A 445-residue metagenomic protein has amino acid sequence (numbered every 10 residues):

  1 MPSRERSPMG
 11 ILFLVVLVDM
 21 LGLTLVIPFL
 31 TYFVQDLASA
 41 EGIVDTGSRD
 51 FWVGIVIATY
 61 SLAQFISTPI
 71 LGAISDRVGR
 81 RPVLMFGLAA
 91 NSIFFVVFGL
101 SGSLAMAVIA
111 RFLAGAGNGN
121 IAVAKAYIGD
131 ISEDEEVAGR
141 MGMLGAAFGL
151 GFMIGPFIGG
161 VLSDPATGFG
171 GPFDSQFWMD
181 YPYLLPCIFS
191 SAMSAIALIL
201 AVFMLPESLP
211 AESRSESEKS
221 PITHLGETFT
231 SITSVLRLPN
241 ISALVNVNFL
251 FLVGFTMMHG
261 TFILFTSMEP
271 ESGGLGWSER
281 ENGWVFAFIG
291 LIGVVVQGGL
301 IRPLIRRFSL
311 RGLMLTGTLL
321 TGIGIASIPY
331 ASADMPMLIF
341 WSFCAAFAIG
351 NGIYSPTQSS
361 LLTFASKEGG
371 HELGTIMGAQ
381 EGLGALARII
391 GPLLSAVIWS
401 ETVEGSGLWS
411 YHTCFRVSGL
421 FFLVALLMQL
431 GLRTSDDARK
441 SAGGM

Functional and structural regions predicted by a protein language model:
M1-R6, P206-N246, G444-M445: Juxtamembrane intracellular "pre-TM" segments in multi-pass secondary transporters
Q64-L104: Conserved MFS/SLC helix-loop-helix module at the cytosolic interface between two early adjacent transmembrane helices
I66-G79, V295-L310, W399: Helix-to-loop junctions at the C-terminal end of transmembrane segments in multipass secondary transporters
A89-G102, L319-D334: C-terminal ends and interior cores of transmembrane alpha-helices in multi-pass membrane transporters/permeases
I109-F148: Cytoplasmic helix-loop-helix junction between adjacent transmembrane helices in 12-TM secondary transporters
G119-E133, G352-G369: Intracellular juxtamembrane helix-capping segments at the cytosolic ends of symmetry-related transmembrane helices
D164-S191, S278, V397-F422: A membrane-interface helix-boundary motif in multi-pass transporters
S194-M204, C414-M445: Multi-pass alpha-helical transporter architecture, strongest for 12-TM Major Facilitator/SLC carriers used
